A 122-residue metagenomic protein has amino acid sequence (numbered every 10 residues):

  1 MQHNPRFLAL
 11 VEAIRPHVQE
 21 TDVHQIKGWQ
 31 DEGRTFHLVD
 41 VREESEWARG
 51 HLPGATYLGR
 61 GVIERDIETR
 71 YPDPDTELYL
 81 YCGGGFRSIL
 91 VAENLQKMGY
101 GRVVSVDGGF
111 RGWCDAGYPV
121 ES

Functional and structural regions predicted by a protein language model:
M1-H37, V41-E77, F86-S122: Rhodanese-like catalytic fold shared by cysteine-dependent sulfurtransferases and DSP/PTP-type phosphatases
L80-C82: Short, surface-exposed ligand- or partner-binding patches at beta-edge/loop junctions that are enriched in aromatics
